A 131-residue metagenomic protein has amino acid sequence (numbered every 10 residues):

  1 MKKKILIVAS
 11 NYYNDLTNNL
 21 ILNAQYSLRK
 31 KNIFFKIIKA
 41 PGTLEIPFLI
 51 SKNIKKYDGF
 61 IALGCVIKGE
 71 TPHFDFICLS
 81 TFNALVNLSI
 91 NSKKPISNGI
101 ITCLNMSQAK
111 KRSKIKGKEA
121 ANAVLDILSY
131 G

Functional and structural regions predicted by a protein language model:
K2-I37: Glycine-rich phosphate/diphosphate-binding loop of Rossmann-like nucleotide-binding domains
N11-Y12, C65-V66, I101-L104: Short, ordered loop/turn segments at secondary-structure junctions
Q25-K55: Active-site rim loops that border cofactor/substrate pockets in soluble metabolic enzymes
S27, K31, N53, A84-S92 (+1 more regions): Change "in soluble alpha/beta enzymes" to "in soluble alpha/beta proteins
L49-L85: Glycine-rich phosphate-binding loop
K68-P72, L104-K110: A short acidic, helix-capping loop that chelates divalent metal ions and anchors anionic groups
D75-T102, K111: Short, acidic/small-residue loops that bind anionic groups at enzyme active sites
I115-G131: A charged, well-structured terminal subsegment
